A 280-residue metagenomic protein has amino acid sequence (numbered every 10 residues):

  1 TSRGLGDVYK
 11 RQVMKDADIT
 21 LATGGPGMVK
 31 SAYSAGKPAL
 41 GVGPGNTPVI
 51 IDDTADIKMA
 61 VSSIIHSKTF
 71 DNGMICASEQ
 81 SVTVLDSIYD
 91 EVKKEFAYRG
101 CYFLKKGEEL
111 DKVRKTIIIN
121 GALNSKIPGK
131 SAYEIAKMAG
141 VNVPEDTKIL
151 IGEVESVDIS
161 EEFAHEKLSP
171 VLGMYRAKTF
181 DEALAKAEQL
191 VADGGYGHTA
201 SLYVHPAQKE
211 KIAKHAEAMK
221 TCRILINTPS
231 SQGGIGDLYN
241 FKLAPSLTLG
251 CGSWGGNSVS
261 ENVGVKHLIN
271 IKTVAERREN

Functional and structural regions predicted by a protein language model:
T1-Y9: Single conserved hydrophobic/aromatic residue that forms the stacking wall/gate of nucleotide- or nucleobase-binding
R3, L21-G24, L40-V42, V84 (+4 more regions): General beta-strand structural signal in soluble alpha/beta enzymes
G4, D16, A35-G36, M219-K220: Short, structured coil segments at secondary-structure junctions
Q12-V13, S31, H215: Hydrophobic/aromatic ligand-binding patch that stacks against planar heteroaromatic rings of cofactors or nucleotides
M14, G43-P44, I75-S78, H165-P170 (+1 more regions): Short glycine-enriched loop/turn motifs at secondary-structure junctions
T20-A32: Glycine-rich phosphate-binding loop
V29-D158: ALDH superfamily catalytic-core signature
V141-N280: Conserved C-terminal structural/oligomerization subdomain of aldehyde/semialdehyde dehydrogenase
